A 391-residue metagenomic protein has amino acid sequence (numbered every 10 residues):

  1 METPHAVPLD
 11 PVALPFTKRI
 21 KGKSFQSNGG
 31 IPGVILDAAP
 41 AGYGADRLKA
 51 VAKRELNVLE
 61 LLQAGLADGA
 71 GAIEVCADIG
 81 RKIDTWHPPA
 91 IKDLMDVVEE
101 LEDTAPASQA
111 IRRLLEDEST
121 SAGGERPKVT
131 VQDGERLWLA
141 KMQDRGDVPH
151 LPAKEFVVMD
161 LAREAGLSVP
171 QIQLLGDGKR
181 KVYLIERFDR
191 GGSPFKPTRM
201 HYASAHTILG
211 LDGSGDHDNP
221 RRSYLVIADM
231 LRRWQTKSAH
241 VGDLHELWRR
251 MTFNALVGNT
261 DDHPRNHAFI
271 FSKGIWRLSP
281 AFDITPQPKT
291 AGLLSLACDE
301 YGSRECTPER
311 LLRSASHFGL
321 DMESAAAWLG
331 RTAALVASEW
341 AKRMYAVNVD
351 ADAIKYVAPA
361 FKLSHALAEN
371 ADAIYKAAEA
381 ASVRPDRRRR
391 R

Functional and structural regions predicted by a protein language model:
M1-P264, A268-R391: Phosphate/dinucleotide-binding and metal-coordinating scaffold of catalytic cores in nucleotide-dependent enzymes
